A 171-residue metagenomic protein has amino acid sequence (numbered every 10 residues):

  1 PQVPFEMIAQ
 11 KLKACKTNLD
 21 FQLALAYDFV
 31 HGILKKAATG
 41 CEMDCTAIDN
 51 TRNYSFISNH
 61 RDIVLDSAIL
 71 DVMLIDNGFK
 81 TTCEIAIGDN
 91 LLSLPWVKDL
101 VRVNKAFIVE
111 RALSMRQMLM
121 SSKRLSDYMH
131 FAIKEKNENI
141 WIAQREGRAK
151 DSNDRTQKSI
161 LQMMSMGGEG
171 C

Functional and structural regions predicted by a protein language model:
P1-Y54, H60-D71, I75, T82 (+2 more regions): Membrane-anchoring hydrophobic helices of lipid-metabolizing enzymes
E42-T46, L74, G88-V97, D127-F131: Catalytic micro-motifs at enzyme active sites that drive phosphoryl/nucleotidyl and oxygen chemistry
T51-H60, L125-S165: Conserved Motif II region of HX4D acyltransferases
T51-S58, T82-A86, I108-S114, E146-G147: Short acidic, glycine/Ser/Thr-rich loop/turn "cap" segments at secondary-structure junctions
I63-D66, S93-P95, A149-S152: Short catalytic/ligand-binding loop motif for oxyanion handling, primarily in non-cytosolic enzymes, centered on
T82-C83, M120-K123, D127: Basic/hydrophobic alpha-helical interface regions
E84-M115, L119: Conserved nucleotide-cofactor-binding alpha/beta core module
M166-C171: Short, flexible loop segments at boundaries between secondary-structure elements
